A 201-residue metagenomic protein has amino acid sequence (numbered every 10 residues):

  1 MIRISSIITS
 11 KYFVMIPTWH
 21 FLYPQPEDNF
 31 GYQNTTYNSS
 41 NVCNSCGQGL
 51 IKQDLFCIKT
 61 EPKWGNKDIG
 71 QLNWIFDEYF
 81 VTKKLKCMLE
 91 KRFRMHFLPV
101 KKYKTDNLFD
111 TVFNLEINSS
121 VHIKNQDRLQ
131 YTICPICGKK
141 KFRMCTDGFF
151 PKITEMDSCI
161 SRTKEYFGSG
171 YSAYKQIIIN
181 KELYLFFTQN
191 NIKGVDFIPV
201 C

Functional and structural regions predicted by a protein language model:
M1-Y79, K83-C201: Phosphate/anion-contacting hairpin/loop surfaces
